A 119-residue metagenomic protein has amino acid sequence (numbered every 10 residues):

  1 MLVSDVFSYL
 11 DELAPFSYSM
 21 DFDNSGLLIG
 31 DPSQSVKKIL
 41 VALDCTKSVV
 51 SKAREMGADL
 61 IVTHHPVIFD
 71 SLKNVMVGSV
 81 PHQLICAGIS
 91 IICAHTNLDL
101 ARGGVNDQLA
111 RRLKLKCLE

Functional and structural regions predicted by a protein language model:
M1-E119: Hydrophobic structural segments
